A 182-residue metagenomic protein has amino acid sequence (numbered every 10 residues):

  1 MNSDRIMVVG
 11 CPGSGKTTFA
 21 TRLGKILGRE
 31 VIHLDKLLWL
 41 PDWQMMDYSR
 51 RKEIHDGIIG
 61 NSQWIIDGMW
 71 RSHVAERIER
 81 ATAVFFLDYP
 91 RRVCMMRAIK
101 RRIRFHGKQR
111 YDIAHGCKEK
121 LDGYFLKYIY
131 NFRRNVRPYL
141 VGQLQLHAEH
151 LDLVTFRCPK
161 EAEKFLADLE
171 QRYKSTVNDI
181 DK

Functional and structural regions predicted by a protein language model:
V8: Hydrophobic anchor at the beta1->P-loop junction of P-loop NTPases
P12: The conserved Walker
K16: Conserved lysine of the Walker
F19: Hydrophobic positions on the alpha1 helix immediately C-terminal to the Walker A/P-loop
R22: Active-site signature of alpha/beta-hydrolase-fold catalytic machinery across serine- and Asp/Cys-nucleophile hydrolases
I26, N131-K182: NTP-dependent small-molecule kinase module
E30-V84: Conserved nucleotide-sensing/catalytic segment adjacent to the nucleotide-binding pocket in NTP-handling enzymes
Y89-V136: A glycine- and Lys/Arg-enriched "phosphate-lid" helix/loop adjacent to the NTP-binding pocket of small-molecule kinases
